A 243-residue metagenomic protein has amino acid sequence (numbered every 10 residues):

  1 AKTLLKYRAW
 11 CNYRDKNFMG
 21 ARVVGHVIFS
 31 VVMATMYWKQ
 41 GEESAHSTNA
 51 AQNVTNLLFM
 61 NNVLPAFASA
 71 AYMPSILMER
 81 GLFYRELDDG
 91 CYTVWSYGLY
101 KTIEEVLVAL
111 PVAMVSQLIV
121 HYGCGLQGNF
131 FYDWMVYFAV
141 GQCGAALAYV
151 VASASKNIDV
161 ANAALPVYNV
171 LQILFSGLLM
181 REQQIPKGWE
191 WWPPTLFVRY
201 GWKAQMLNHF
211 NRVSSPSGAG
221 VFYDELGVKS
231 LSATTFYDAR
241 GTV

Functional and structural regions predicted by a protein language model:
A1-Y13: A short amphipathic helical element positioned immediately N-terminal to and/or at the very start of a transmembrane
W10-V243: Membrane-spanning alpha-helical segments of multipass transporters and channels
